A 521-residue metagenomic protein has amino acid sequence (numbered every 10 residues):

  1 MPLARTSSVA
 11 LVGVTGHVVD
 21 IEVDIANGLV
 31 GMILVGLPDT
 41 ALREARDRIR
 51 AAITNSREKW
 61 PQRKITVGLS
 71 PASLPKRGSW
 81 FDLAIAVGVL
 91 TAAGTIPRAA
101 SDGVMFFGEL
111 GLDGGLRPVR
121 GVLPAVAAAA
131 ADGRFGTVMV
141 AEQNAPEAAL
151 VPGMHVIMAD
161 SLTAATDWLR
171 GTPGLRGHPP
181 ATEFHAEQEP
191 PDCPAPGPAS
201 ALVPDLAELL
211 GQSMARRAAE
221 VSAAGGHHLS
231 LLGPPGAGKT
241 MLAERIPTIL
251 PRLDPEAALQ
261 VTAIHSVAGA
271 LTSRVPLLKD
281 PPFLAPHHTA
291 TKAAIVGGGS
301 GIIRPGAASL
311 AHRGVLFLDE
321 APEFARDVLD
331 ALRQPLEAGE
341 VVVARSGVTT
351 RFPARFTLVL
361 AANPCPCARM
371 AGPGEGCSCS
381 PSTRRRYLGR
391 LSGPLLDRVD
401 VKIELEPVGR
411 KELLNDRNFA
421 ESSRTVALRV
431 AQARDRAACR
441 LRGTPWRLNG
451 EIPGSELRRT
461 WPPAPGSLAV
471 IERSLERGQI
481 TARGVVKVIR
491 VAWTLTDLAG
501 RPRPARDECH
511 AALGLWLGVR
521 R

Functional and structural regions predicted by a protein language model:
M1-L229, A344, P502-R521: Peripheral, non-AAA+ core regions of ATP-driven protein-machinery
V35-R46, K59-P61, G68-G78, I303 (+1 more regions): Basic, amphipathic alpha-helical bundle interface domains used for macromolecular binding and assembly
W60-R63, A100-S101, G133-R134, P152 (+7 more regions): Short loop/turn elements that form and flank the Walker-type P-loop nucleotide-binding site in RecA-like NTPase cores
A218-E220, P276-L277, P281-P282, A290-L316 (+1 more regions): Conserved alpha-helical scaffold flanking the Walker A/P-loop in AAA+ ATPase domains
L229-S230, L316: Conserved beta-strand position immediately N-terminal to the Walker
S230-S273, A338: Walker A/P-loop
G233, G297, E320: The Walker A (P-loop) glycine that initiates the GxxxxGKT/S ATP-binding motif of P-loop NTPases
R313, D319-E320, A331: Walker B catalytic acidic pair
